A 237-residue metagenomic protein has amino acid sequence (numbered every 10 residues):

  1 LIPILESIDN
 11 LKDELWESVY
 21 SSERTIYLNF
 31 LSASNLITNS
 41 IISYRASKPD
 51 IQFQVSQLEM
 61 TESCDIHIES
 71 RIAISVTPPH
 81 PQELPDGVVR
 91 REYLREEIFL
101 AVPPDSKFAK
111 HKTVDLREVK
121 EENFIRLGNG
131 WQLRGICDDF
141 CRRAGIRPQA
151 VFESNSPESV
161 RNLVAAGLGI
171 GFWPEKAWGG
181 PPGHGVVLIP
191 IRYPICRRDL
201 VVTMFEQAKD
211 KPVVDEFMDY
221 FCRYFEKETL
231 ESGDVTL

Functional and structural regions predicted by a protein language model:
L1-E17: Alpha-helical "hinge/linker" immediately C-terminal to small N-terminal DNA-binding modules
E23-P81: Central regulatory/effector-binding core of bacterial HTH transcription factors
L36, V186-E231: A late-sequence structural motif
I51, H67-V76, I98, I146 (+1 more regions): Alpha-to-beta junction loops
I51-E59, L127, R147-S156: Short beta-strand-to-loop elements that line the ligand-binding cleft of bilobed periplasmic-binding protein-like
L84-I98, V102-F124: Flexible hinge/capping segments at coil-to-helix
L84-R91, R95-E97, E158-Q207: Beta-alpha-beta core module
F108-A109, E122-A144, D210-V214, E228-G233: Secondary-structure junction motif
